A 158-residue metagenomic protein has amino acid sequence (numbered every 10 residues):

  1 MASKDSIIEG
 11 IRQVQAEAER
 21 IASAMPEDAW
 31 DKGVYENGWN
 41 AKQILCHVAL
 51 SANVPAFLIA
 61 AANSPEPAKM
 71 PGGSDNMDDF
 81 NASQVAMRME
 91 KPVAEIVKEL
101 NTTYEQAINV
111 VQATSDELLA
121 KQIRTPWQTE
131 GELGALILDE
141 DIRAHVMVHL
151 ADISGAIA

Functional and structural regions predicted by a protein language model:
M1-E27, A49-A60, E140-M147: Alpha-helical bundle segments that constitute or directly flank the non-heme di-iron/ferroxidase center
M1-K4, V85-E90, G131-A135: A short, mixed-charge helix-start or loop-turn motif at secondary-structure junctions
I7, G33, V85, I96 (+1 more regions): Generic anion/oxyanion-binding catalytic loop in active/binding sites
R20-S23, E27, N53, F57-A60 (+2 more regions): Charged/polar positions within long, soluble alpha-helices
D31-F80, Q122-A158: Short, contiguous alpha-helical
D79-A120: Acidic/histidine-rich alpha-helical segments that form the ligand environment of transition-metal centers
